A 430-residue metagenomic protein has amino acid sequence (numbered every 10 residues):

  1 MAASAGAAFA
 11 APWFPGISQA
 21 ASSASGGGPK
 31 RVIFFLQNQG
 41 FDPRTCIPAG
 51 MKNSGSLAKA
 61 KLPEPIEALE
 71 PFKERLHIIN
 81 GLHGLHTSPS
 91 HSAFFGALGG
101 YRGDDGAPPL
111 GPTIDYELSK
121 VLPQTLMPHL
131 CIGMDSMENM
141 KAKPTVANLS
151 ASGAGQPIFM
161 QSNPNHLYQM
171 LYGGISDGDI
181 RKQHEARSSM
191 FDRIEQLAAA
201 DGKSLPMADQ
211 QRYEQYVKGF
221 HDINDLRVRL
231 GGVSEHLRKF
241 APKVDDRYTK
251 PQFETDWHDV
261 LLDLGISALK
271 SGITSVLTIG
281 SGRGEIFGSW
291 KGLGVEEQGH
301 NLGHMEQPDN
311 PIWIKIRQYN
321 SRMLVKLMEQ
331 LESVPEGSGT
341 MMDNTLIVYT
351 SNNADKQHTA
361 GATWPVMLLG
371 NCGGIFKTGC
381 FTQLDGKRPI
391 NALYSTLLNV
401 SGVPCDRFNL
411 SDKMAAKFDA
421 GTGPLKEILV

Functional and structural regions predicted by a protein language model:
M1-V430: Ligand-binding pockets and gating/stacking loops
